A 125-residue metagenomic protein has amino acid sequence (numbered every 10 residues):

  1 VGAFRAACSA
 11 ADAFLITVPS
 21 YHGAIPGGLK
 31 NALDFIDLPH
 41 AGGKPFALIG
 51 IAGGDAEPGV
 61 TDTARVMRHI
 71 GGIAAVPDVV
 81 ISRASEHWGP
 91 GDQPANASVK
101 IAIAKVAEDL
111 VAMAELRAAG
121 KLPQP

Functional and structural regions predicted by a protein language model:
V1-I70: Helix-loop-strand module that forms the ligand-binding subsite of alpha/beta enzymes
A74-P125: Glycine-rich phosphate/pyrophosphate-binding loop and the adjoining helix
